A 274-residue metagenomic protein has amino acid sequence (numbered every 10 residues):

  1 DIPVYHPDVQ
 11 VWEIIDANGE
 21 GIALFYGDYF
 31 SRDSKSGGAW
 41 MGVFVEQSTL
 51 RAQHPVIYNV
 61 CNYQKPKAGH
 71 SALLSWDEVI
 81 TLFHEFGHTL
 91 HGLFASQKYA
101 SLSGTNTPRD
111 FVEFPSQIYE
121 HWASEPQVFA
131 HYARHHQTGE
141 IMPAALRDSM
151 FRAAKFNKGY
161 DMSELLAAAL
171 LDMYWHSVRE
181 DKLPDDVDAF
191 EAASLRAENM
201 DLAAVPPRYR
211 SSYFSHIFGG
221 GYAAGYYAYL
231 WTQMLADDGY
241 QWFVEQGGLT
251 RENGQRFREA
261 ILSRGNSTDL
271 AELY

Functional and structural regions predicted by a protein language model:
D1-H6, G21-L24, E85, T89-K98 (+3 more regions): C-terminal, non-catalytic "cap/extension" segments appended to globular domains
P3-I80, L202-P207: Active-site-adjacent "gating/activation" loops or surface patches in catalytic cores
Q53-H54, Q64-G69, A100-L102, N157-M162: Noncatalytic linker/hinge segments flanking ATPase motor cores
